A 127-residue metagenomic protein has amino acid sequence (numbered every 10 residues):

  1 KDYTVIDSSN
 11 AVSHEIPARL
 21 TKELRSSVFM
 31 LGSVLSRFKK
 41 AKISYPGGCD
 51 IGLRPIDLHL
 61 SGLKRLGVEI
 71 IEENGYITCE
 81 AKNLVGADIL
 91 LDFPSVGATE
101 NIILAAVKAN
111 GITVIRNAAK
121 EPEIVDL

Functional and structural regions predicted by a protein language model:
K1-L127: Structural preference for solvent-exposed beta-strand-turn elements and adjacent flexible terminal/loop segments within
